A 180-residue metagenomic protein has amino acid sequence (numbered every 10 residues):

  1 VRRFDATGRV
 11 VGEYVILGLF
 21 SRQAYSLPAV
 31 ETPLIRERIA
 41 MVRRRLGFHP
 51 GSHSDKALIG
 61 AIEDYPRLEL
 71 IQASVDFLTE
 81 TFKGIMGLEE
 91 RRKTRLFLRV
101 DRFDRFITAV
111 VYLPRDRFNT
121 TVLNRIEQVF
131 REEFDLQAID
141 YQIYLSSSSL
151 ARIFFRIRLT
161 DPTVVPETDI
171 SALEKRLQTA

Functional and structural regions predicted by a protein language model:
V1-A180: Non-catalytic interaction/regulatory segments
